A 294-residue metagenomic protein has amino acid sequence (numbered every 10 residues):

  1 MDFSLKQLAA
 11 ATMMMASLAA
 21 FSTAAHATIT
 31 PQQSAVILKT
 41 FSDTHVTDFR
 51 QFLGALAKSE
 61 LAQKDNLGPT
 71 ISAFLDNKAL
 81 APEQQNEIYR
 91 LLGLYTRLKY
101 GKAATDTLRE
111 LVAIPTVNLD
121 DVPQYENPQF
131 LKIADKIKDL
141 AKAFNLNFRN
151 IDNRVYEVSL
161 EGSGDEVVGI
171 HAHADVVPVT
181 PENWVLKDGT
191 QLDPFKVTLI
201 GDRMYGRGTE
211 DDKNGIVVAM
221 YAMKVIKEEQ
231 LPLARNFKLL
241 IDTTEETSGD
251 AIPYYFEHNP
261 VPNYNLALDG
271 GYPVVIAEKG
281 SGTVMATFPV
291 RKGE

Functional and structural regions predicted by a protein language model:
M1-A25: Gram-negative bacterial Sec-dependent N-terminal signal peptides
A9, V155-Y156, L266, A286: Well-ordered beta-strand positions enriched in small/hydrophobic/aromatic, beta-favoring residues
L38-T44, D48-Y205, E228, L233: Acidic/His- and Gly-rich active-site-bordering loop/insert found across diverse amide/peptide-bond hydrolases
L160, F288-V290: Short beta-strand-to-loop capping motifs
L186-L192, G280-F288: A short, gly/pro- and small-residue-rich
G208-V284: Acidic/histidine-rich catalytic neighborhood of metal-dependent amide-processing enzymes
G293-E294: Polar, glycine-rich mid-to-C-terminal structural blocks that act as macromolecule-binding/assembly scaffolds
